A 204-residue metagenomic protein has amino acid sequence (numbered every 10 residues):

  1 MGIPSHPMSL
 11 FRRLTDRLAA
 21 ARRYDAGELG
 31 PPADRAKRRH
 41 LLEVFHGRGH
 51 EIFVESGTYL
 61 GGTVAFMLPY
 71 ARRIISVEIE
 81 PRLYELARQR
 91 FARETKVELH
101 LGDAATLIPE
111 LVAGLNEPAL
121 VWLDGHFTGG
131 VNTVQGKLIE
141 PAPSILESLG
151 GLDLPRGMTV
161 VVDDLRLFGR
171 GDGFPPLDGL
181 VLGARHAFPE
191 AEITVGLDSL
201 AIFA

Functional and structural regions predicted by a protein language model:
M1-L120, H126-A204: A short alpha-helical cap/connector motif
